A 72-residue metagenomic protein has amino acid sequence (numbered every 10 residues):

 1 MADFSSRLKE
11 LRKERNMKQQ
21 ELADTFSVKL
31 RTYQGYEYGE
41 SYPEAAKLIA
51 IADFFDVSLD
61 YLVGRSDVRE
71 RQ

Functional and structural regions predicted by a protein language model:
M1-S6, E70-Q72: A detector for short, charged/polar N-terminal pre-domain segments
S6-T25, A50: Short basic helix-loop element that most often maps to the first helix and adjoining turn of HTH DNA-binding modules
L8, L22-A23, Y33-Y36, L62: Conserved hydrophobic/aromatic packing and binding residues within compact polymer-binding modules
E14, G35, V63-Q72: Short, charged recognition helix plus adjacent turn of helix-turn-helix-like nucleic-acid-binding domains
S27, A46-Y61: DNA major-groove recognition helix of helix-turn-helix/homeodomain DNA-binding modules
S27-Y42: Recognition helix of helix-turn-helix/homeodomain-like DNA-binding domains that insert into the DNA major groove
E40-A50, R69-R71: Short, basic-rich loop-to-helix N-cap that marks the start of a DNA-contacting helix
